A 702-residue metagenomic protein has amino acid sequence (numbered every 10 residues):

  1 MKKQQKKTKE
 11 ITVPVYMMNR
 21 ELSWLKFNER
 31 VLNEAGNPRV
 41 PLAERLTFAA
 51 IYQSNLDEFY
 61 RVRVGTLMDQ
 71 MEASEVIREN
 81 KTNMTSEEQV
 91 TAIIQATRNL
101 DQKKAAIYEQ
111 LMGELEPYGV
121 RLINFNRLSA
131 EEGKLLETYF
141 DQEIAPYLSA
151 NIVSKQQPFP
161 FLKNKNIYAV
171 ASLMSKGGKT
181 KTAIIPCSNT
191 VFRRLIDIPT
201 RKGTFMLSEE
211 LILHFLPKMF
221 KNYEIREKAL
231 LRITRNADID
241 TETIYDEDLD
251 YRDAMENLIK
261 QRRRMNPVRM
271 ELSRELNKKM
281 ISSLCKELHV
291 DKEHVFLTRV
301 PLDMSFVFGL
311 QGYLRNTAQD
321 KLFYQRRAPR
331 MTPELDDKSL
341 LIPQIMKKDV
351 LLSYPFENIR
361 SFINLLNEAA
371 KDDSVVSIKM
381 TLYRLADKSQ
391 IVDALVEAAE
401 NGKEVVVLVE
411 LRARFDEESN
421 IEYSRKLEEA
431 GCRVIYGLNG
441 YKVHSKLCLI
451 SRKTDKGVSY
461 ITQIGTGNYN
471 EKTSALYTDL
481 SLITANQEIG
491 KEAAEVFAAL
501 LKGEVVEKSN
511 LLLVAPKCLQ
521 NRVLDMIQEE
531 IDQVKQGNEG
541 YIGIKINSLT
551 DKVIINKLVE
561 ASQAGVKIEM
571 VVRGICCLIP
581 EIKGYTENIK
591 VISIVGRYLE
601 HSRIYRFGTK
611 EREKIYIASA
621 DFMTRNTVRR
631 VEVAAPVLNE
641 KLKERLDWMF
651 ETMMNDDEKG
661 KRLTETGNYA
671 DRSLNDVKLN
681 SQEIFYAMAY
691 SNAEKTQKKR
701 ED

Functional and structural regions predicted by a protein language model:
M1-I542, E560, A564, C576-D702: N-terminal localization/anchoring segments of enzymes in phospholipid and broader phosphate metabolism
K552-V559: Glycine/threonine-rich ATP-lid/beta-loop region of ATP-binding domains
K567-V571: Hydrophobic alpha/beta core scaffold segments
